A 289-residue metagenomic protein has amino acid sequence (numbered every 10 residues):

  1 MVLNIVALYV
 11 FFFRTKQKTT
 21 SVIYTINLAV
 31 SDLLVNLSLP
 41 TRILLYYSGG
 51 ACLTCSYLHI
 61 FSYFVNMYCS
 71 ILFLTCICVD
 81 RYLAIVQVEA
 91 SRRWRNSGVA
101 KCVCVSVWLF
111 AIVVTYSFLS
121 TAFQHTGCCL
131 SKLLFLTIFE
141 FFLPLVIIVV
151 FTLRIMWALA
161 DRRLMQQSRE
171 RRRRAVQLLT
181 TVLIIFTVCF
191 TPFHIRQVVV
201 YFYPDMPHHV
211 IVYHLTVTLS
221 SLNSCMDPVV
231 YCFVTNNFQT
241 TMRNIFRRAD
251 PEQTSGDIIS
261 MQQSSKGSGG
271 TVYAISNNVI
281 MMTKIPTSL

Functional and structural regions predicted by a protein language model:
M1-R14, V149: First transmembrane helix
V2, L34, N66-F73, V146-V150 (+1 more regions): Residue-level signal for the membrane-embedded core of alpha-helical transmembrane segments, especially mid-helix
K18, I43-F61, S120-L136, D161-R172 (+3 more regions): Extracellular loop architecture of rhodopsin-family
T20-I77, R92: Extracellular TM2-ECL1-early TM3 structural module of rhodopsin-like
N27-L39, V103-T115, T137-L145, Q177-H194 (+1 more regions): Alpha-helical transmembrane segments of multi-pass membrane proteins
C69-C76, L83, Q87-G127, L143-I147: Fourth transmembrane helix
L74-I85, F135-M165, A175-V200, V230-N236: Class A (rhodopsin-like) GPCR signature focused on the TM5-ICL3 interface and adjacent 7TM helical core
R169, R173, N237-L289: Intrinsically disordered regulatory tails of 7TM GPCRs
